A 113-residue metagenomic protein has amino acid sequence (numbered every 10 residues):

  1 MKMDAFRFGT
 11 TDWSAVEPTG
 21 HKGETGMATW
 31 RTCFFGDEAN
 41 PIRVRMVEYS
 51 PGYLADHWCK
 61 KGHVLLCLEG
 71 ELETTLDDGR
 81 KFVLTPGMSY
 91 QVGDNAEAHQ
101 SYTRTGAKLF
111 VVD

Functional and structural regions predicted by a protein language model:
M1-R43: A short, N-terminal "cap"/entry segment at the start of jelly-roll beta-barrel domains of the cupin/DSBH fold
N40-C59, G93-A96: Conserved short histidine dyad/triad with adjacent acidic residue
R45-V47, L65, F110: Conserved hydrophobic/aromatic positions in well-ordered beta-strands
Y49, W58-T74: Short, conserved beta-strand element in jelly-roll/cupin
D56-H57, T74-T75, V92-G93, E97-R104: Short beta-strand His + acidic residue motifs that chelate non-heme Fe in jelly-roll/DSBH and cupin folds
D78-N95: Short acidic-glycine-tyrosine-enriched beta hairpin
S89-V92, R104-D113: A short hydrophobic beta-strand segment most commonly corresponding to one strand of the jelly-roll/cupin
